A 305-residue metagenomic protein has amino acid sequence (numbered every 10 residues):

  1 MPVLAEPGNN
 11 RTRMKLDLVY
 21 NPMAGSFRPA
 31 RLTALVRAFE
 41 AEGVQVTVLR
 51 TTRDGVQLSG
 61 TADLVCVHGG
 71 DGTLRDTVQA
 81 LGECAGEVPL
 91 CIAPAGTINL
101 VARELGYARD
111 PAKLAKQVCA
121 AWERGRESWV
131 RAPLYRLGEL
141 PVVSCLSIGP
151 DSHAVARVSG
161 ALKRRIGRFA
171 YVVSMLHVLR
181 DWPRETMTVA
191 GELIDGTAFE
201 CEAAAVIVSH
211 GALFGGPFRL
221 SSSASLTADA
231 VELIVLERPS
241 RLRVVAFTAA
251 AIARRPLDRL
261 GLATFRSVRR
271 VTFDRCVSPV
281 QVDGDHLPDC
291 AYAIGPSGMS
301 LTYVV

Functional and structural regions predicted by a protein language model:
P2-H68, R75, Q79-C84, A112-K116: ATP/NTP phosphate-donor binding region
V19-Y20, P29, T33, E42 (+2 more regions): Catalytic core of DAGKc-family lipid kinases
P22-M23, H68-G70, A93-A95, H210: Glycine-rich beta-strand-to-loop/alpha-helix junction loops that act as flexible
R28-P29, D76-Q79, V101-R103, P217-F218 (+2 more regions): Short glycine-/acidic-enriched loop or helix-start segments at secondary-structure transitions that form or flank
S147, D151, I207-L220, H286: Glycine-rich phosphate/pyrophosphate-binding beta-alpha loops
G160-V172, F214-G216, S222-R243: Gly/Ser/Thr-rich active-site loops/lids in small-molecule metabolic enzymes that frequently grip phosphoryl groups
E185-M187, E202-A204, T227-E232, S267-R269: A generic structural signal for short beta-strands and their flanking turns/coil linkers
L193-D195, S225, V235-V305: ATP/nucleoside-binding phosphotransfer catalytic cores, i.e., glycine-rich phosphate-binding loops
